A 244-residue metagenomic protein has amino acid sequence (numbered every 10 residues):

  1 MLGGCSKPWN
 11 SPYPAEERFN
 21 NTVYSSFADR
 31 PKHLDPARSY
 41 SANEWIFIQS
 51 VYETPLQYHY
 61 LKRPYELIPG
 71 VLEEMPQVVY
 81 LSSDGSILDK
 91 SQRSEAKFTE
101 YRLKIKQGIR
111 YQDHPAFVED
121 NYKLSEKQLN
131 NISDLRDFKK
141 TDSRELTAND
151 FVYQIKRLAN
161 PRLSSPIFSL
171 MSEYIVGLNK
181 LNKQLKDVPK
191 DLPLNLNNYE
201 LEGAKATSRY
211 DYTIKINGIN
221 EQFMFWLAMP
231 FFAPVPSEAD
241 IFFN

Functional and structural regions predicted by a protein language model:
L2-G4: C-terminal motif of bacterial Sec signal peptides marking the signal peptidase cleavage site
S6-P8: Bacterial signal peptide processing site
P14-Y24, E95: Immediate post-signal peptide segment of exported/extracytoplasmic ligand-binding proteins
S26-R93: N-terminal lobe/hinge region of extracytoplasmic solute-binding protein
R30-H33, L61, G108-Y111, L158-P161 (+1 more regions): Solvent-exposed loop/turn segments at secondary-structure junctions within structured extracellular/periplasmic domains
A37-F47, V118-N130, L227-F232: Short Gly/aromatic-enriched secondary-structure transition segments
E74-I167, T213: Aromatic- and charge-enriched surface segment that lines or borders ligand/interaction sites
K139-N244: Surface-exposed binding/hinge segments that line and control ligand-binding clefts or catalytic entry sites
